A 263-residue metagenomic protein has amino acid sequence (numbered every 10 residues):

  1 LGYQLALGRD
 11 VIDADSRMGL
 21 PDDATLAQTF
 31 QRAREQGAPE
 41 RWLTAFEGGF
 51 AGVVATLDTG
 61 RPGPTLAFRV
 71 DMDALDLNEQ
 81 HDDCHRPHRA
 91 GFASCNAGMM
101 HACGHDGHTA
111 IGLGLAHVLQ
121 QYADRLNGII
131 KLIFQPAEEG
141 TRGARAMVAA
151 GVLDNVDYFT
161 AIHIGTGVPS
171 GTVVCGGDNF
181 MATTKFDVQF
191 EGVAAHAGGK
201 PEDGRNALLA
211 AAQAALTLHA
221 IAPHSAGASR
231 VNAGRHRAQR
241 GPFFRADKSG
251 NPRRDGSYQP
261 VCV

Functional and structural regions predicted by a protein language model:
L1-H101, A110, G114, R125-L126: Acidic/His- and Gly-rich active-site-bordering loop/insert found across diverse amide/peptide-bond hydrolases
I12, P62, L75, E139 (+2 more regions): Generic "edge-of-domain/loop-turn" microfeature
V53, D76, A93-M100, D106-G107 (+2 more regions): Histidine/acidic-residue-rich, glycine-tolerant segments that coordinate divalent metal ions
L57, F190, D255-S257: Hydrophobic beta-strand positions in extracellular immunoglobulin-like domains
G192, R237, S257-Q259: Beta-strand elements of well-folded, non-transmembrane domains
A210, P242-V263: A conserved active-site cap/scaffold subdomain adjacent to cofactor or substrate pockets
